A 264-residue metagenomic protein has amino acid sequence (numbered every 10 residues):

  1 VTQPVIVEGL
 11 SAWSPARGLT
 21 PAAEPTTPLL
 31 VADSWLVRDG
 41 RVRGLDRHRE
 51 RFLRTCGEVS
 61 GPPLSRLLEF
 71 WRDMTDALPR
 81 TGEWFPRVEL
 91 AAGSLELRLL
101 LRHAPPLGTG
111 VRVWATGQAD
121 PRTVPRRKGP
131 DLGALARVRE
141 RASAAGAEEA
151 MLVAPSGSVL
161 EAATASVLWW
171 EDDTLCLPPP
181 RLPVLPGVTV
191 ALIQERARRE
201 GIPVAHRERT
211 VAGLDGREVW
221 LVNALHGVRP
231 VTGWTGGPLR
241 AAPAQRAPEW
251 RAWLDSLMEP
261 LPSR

Functional and structural regions predicted by a protein language model:
V1-M151, P155-S156, L192-R264: Conserved alpha/beta cores of soluble small-molecule-handling proteins
L45, L160-E161, P186: Alpha-helix N-cap/helix-start motif
S158-P180: Glycine- and Gly-Pro-enriched alpha-helical subdomains that act as flexible, kink-prone "lid/hinge" or packing modules
T174-V190, Q194: A contiguous pocket-lining binding segment that forms or flanks enzyme active sites
